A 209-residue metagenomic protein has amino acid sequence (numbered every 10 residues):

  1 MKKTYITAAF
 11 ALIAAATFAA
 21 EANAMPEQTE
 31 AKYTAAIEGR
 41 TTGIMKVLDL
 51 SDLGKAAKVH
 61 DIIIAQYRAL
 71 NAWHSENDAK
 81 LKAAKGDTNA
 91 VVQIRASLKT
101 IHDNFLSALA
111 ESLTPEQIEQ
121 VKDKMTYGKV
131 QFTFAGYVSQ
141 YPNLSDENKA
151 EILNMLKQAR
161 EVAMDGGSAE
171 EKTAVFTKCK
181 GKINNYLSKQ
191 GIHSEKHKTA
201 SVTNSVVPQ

Functional and structural regions predicted by a protein language model:
M1-E27: Bacterial Sec-dependent N-terminal signal peptides
A20-Q209: Charge-rich (acidic/polar
